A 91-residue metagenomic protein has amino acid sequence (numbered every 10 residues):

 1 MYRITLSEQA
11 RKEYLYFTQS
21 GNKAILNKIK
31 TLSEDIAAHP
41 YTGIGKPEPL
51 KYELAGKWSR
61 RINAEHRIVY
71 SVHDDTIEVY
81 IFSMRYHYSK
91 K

Functional and structural regions predicted by a protein language model:
R3, Q9-L26, S59-R67, S71-K91: Enriched for short, Lys/Arg-rich terminal
R3-I4, G43: Residues that recognize and position ribonucleotide moieties
Q19-H39: A short, compositionally biased N-terminal segment around positions ~18-40 that is enriched in charged/polar residues
E34-R61: A short, surface-exposed loop/turn module that caps and links secondary-structure elements
